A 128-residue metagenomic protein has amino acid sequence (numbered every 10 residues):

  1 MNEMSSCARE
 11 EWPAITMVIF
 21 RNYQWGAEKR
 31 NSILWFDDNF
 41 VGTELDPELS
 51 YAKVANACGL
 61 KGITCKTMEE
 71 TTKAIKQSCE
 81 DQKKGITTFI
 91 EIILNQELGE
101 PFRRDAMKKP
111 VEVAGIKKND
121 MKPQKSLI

Functional and structural regions predicted by a protein language model:
M1-I128: Thiamine diphosphate
